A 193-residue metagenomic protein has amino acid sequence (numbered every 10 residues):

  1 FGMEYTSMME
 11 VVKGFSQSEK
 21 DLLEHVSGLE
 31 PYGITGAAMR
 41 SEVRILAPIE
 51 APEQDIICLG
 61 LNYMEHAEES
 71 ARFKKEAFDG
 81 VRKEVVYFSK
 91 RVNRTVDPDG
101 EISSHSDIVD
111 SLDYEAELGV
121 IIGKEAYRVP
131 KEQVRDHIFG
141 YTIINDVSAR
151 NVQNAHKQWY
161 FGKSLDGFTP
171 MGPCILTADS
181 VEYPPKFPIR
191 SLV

Functional and structural regions predicted by a protein language model:
F1-V81, V85, S180-E182, R190: N-terminal non-catalytic cap/leader segment that marks the start of a structured domain
I45-P48, K75-F78, S103-L112, A126-Q133 (+2 more regions): A generic local secondary-structure boundary/capping motif
M64-H66, T95-V96, A126-V129, S148-N151 (+1 more regions): Short, acidic Gly/Pro/Ser/Thr-rich loop/turn segments
K75-V96, Y114: Structural signature of FAD isoalloxazine-binding scaffolds in flavoprotein oxidoreductases
G80-K90, Q133-W159, L165-D166: Flexible glycine-rich active-site/ligand-binding loops centered on an Asp-His dyad
D97-V134, F139, I144-S148: Non-heme Fe(II) oxygenase catalytic core, chiefly the N-lobe of the double-stranded beta-helix
Y160-V193: Functionally critical, mid-to-C-terminal surface segments that flank or help form catalytic/ligand
